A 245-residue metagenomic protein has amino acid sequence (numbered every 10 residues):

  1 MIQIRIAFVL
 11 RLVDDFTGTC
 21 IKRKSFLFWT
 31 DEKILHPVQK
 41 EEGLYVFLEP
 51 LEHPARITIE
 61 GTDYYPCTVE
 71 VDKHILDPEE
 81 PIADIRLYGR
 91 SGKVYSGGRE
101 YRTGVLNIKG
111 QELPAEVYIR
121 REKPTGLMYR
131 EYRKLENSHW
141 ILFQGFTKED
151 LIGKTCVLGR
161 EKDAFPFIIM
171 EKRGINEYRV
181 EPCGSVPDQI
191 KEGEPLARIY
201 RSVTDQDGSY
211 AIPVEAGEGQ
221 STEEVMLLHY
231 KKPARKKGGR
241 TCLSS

Functional and structural regions predicted by a protein language model:
M1-Q3, P78-E100, G184: Conserved "repeat-terminator" motif of extracellular CCP/Sushi domains
I2-S25, V94-P124, A216-E218: Structural motif
T19-E49, I199-I212: Short, acidic Ser/Thr/Gly-rich low-complexity loop/linker segments typical of extracellular and cell-surface proteins
T19-K22, E32-V38, Y65-V69, P124-R130 (+3 more regions): Surface-exposed loop/edge segments in extracytoplasmic proteins
L44-P81, K162, E218-S245: A short, solvent-exposed loop/turn motif at the edges and junctions of modular extracellular/periplasmic domains
K73-E79, E171-I175, V203-Q206: Short proline/glycine- and polar residue-rich coil/turn motifs
G98, A115-Q189: Autoprocessing Asn-cyclization modules and mimics
D188-I199: Surface-exposed interaction regions enriched in Ser/Thr/Asp/Glu that occur as long low-complexity tracts or repetitive
